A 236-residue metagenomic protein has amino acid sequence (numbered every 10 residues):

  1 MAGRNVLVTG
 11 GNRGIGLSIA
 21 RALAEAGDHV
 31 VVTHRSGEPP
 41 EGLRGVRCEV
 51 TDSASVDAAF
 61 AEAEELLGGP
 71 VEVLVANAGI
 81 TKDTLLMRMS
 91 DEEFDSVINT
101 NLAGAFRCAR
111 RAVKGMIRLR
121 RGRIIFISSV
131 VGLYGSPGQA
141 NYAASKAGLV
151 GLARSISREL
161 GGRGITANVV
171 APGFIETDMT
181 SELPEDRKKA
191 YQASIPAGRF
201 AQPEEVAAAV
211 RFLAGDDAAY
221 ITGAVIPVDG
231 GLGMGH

Functional and structural regions predicted by a protein language model:
N12-R13: Conserved glycine-rich cofactor-binding loop
L85-L86, E93-I98, T180, Y191: Substrate-binding pocket helix/loop in short-chain dehydrogenase/reductase
A109, S145, A153: Active-site helix of classical SDR
K114, R158-G162, A219: Alpha-helical segment proximal to the catalytic Tyr-Lys
S129: Residue(s) in the substrate-gating loop at a strand-loop-helix junction that position the organic substrate next
Y134, R211, T222-H236: Short C-terminal tail/terminal secondary-structure segment of NAD(P)H-dependent dehydrogenase/reductase domains
I195-V206: A conserved structural motif in NAD(P)-dependent oxidoreductases
